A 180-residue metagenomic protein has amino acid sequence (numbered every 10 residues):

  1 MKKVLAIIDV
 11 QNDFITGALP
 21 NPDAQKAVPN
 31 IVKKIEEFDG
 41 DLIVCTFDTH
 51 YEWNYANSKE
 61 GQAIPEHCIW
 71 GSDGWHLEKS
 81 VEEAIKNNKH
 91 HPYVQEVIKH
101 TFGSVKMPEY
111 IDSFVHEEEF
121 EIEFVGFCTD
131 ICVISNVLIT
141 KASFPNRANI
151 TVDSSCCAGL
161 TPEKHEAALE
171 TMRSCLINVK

Functional and structural regions predicted by a protein language model:
M1-E96, H116-E117, T151, L160 (+2 more regions): Active-site acidic carboxylates
V32-I35, I134-P145: Histidine-anchored nucleotide/phosphate-binding helix
F47-T49, K99, G126-C128: Short, well-ordered beta-to-alpha junction loops that form the rim of enzyme active sites and present histidine/acidic
Y55-N57, M107-Y110, S135-N136, P162-K164: Short, well-ordered secondary-structure micro-motifs
V94-V105: Active-site rim beta-loop-alpha module in soluble metabolic enzymes
P108-E118: Short amphipathic alpha-helix with an adjacent loop that forms part of the alpha/beta core around
E123-D130, R147-P162, K180: A short glycine-rich beta-strand->turn/loop micro-motif centered on a GG-aromatic cluster
